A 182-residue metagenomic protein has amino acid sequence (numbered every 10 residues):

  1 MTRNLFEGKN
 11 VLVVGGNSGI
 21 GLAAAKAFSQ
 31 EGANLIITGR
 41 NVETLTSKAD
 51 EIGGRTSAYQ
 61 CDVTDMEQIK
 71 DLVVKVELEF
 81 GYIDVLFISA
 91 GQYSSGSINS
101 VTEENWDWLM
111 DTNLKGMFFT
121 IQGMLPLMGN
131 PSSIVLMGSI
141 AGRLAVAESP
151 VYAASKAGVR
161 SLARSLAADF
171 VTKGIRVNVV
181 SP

Functional and structural regions predicted by a protein language model:
N17-G19: Conserved glycine-rich cofactor-binding loop
C61-L72, E103: The beta1-alpha1 cofactor-binding region of Rossmann-like NAD(H)/NADP(H)-dependent oxidoreductases
S97-I98, T102-M110: Substrate-binding pocket helix/loop in short-chain dehydrogenase/reductase
N99, P131, L144-P150, T172-K173: Active-site loop immediately N-terminal to the catalytic Tyr-X3-Lys motif of short-chain dehydrogenase/reductase
I121, S155, A163: Active-site helix of classical SDR
P126-L127, A168-T172: Alpha-helical segment proximal to the catalytic Tyr-Lys
S139: Residue(s) in the substrate-gating loop at a strand-loop-helix junction that position the organic substrate next
